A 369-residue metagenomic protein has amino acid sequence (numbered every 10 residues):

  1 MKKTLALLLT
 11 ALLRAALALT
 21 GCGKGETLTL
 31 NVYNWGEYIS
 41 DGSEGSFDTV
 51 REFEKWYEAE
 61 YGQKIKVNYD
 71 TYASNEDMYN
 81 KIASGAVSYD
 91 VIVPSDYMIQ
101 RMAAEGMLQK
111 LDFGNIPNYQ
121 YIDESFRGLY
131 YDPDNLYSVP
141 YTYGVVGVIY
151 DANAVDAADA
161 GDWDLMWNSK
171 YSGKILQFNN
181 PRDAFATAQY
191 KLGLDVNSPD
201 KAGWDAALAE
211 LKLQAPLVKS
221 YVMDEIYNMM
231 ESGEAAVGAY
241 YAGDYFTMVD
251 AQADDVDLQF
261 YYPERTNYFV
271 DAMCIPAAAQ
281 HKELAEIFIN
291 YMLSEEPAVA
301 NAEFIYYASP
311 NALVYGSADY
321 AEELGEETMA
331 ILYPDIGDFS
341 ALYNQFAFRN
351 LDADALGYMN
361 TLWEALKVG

Functional and structural regions predicted by a protein language model:
M1-L30, G369: Short, low-complexity disordered leader/linker segments with a strong preference for bacterial N-terminal type II
G23-R101, N228: Early extracytoplasmic/lumenal segment of secretory-pathway proteins
Y33-F47, S88-E234: Extracytoplasmic ligand-binding site segments that recognize negatively charged/polar headgroups
I99-R101, A239-D255: A ligand-binding cleft/hinge motif common to bilobed small-molecule-binding domains
Y121, G144, D205-L213, K219 (+1 more regions): Periplasmic-binding protein-like
G147-A154, Q189-G193, F269-K282, Y291-M292 (+1 more regions): A bilobed periplasmic-binding-protein/Venus flytrap-type ligand-binding module shared by bacterial periplasmic
P276-A341: Mature extracytoplasmic/periplasmic domains
I336-G369: Conserved C-terminal helix/tail region of periplasmic/extracytoplasmic solute-binding proteins
